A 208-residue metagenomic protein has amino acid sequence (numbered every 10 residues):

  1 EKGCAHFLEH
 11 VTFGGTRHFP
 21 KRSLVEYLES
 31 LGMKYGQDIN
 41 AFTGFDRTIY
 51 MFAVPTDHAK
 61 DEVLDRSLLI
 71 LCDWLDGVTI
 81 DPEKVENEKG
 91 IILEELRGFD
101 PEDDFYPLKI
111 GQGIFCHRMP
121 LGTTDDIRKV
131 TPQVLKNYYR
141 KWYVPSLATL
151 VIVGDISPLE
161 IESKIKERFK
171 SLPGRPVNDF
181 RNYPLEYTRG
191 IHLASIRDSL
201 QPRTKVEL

Functional and structural regions predicted by a protein language model:
E1-L28, L208: Active/ligand-binding-proximal structured segments within catalytic/core domains that scaffold catalytic residues
C4, F45-I49, N87, V130 (+2 more regions): Extracytoplasmic
E9, V144-T149: Short, surface-exposed connector motifs at secondary-structure boundaries
H10, A53-D57, D155: Short strand-loop junctions, especially beta-strand C-caps/beta-turns that link beta-sheets to coils or alpha-helices
V11, W74, E95, Y138 (+1 more regions): Generic, well-ordered alpha-helical scaffold segments in large soluble proteins
T16-R17, K21-Y138, R181-Y187, H192-L193: Acidic/histidine-enriched segments that form metal/cofactor-coordinating and catalytic pocket/exosite environments
P120, T149-E207: An aromatic/glycine/proline-enriched structural segment found at the starts of mature extracellular/organellar domains
